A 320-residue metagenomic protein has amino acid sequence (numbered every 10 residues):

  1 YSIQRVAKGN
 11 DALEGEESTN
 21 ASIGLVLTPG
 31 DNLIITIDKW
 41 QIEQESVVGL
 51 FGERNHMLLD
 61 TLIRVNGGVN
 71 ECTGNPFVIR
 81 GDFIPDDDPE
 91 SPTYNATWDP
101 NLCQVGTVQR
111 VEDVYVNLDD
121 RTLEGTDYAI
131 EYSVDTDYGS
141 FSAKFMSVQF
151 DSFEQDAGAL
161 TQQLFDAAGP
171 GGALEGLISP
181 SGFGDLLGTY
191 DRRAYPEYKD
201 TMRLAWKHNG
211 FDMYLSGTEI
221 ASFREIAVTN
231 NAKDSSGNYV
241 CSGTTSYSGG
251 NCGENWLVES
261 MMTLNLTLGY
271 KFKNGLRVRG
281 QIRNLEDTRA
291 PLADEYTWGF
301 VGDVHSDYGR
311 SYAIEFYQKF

Functional and structural regions predicted by a protein language model:
Y1-T36, V111-T126, S133-T136, R193-Y198 (+2 more regions): Outer-membrane beta-barrel signature, preferentially recognizing the C-terminal barrel domain of Gram-negative
K8-D11, E112-N117, D185-D191, A232 (+3 more regions): Extracellular loop and loop/strand-boundary signature of outer-membrane beta-barrel proteins
I23-L27, Y128-Y132, F145, D200-W206 (+4 more regions): Residues on the lipid-exposed face of transmembrane beta-strands in outer-membrane beta-barrel proteins
D31-I35, Y138-F141, G210-Y214, N274-V278: Repeated loop/turn-to-beta-strand initiation elements of outer-membrane beta-barrel proteins
I34, E45-S46, D151-E154, S216-C241 (+1 more regions): C-terminal beta-signal and adjacent terminal beta-strands/loops of Gram-negative outer-membrane beta-barrel proteins
W40-T229: Gram-negative outer-membrane beta-barrel transporters
P170-G171, I220, E225-V258, T263: Extracytoplasmic gating/loop element in the C-terminal half of outer-membrane beta-barrel translocons and assembly
